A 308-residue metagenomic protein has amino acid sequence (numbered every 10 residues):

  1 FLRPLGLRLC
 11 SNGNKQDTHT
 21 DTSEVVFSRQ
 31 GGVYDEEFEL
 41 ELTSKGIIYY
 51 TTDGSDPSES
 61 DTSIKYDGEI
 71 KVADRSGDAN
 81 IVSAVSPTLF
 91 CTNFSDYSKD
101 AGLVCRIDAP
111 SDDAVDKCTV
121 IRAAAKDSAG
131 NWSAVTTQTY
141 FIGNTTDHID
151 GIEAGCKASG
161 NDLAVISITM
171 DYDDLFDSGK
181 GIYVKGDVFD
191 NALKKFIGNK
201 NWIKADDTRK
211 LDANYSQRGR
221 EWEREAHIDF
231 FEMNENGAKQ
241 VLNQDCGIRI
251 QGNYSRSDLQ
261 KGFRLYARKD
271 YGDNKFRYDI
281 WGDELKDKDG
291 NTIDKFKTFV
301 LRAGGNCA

Functional and structural regions predicted by a protein language model:
F1-Q217, E223-E225, F230-E235, K239-Q244: Short, compositionally stereotyped local motifs that mark structural "simplifiers"
I168, W202-A308: Conserved ATP-binding subdomain of kinase catalytic cores across diverse folds
